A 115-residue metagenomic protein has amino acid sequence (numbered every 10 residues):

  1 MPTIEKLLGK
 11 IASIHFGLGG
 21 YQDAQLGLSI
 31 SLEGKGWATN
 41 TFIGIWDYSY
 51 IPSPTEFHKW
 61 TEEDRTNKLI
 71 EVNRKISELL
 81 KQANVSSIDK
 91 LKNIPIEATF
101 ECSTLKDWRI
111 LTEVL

Functional and structural regions predicted by a protein language model:
M1-L115: Short beta-rich binding modules
